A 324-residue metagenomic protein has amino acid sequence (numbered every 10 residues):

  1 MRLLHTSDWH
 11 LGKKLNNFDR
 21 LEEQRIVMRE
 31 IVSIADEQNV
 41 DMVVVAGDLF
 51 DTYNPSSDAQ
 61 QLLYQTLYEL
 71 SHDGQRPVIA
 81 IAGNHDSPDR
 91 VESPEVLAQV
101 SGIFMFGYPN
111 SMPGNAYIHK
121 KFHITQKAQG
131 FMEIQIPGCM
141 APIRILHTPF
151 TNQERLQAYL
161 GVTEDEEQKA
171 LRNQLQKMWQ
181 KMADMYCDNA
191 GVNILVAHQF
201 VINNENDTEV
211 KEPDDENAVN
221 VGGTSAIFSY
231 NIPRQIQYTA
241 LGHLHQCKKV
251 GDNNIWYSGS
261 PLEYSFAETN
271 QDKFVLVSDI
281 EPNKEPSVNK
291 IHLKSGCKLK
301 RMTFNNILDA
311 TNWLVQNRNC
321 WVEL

Functional and structural regions predicted by a protein language model:
M1-V45, F50-I81, H85-L324: Extended recognition/assembly regions associated with phosphoester-bond processing machinery
